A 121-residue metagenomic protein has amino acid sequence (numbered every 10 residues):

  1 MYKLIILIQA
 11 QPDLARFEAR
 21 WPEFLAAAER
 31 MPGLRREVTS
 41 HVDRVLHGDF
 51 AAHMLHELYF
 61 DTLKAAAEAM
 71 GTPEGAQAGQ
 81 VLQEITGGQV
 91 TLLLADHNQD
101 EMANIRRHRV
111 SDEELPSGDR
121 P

Functional and structural regions predicted by a protein language model:
M1-M54, D61-G71, A95-P121: Short S/T/G/P-rich N-terminal loop/turn motif that feeds into the first structured element of a domain
Y59, L63-K64, E74, G79-L82: Eukaryotic low-complexity, intrinsically disordered regulatory segments enriched in serine, proline and acidic residues
Q77-H97: C-terminal structural segments of small proteins and small subunits
